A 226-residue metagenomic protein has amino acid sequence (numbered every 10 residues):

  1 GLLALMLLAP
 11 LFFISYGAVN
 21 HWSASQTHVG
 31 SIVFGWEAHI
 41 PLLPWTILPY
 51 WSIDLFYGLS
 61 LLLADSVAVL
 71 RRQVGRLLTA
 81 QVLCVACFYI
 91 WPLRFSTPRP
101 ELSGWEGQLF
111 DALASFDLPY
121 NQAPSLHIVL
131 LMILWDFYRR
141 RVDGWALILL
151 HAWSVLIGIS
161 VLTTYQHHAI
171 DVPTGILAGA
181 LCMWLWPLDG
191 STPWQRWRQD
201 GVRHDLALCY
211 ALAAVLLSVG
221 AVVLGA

Functional and structural regions predicted by a protein language model:
G1-F56, E101, F110, A226: N-terminal transmembrane-helix/juxtamembrane module of multi-pass inner/ER membrane proteins
L2-G17, I47, W51, L55 (+7 more regions): Alpha-helical transmembrane spans of integral membrane proteins, capturing the lipid-embedded, hydrophobic core of TM
L5, G58-I90, L150: Interfacial segments of alpha-helical transmembrane regions
F13-I14, Q81-I90, A152-Y165, A214-V222: Aromatic-anchored segments of alpha-helical transmembrane domains
I47-L59, G75, H127-I133: Hydrophobic alpha-helical transmembrane segments
R94-F116: Membrane-interface interhelical connector segments
D111-L206: Membrane-embedded catalytic cores of phosphoryl/pyrophosphoryl-handling enzymes
W197-A226: Transmembrane alpha-helices
